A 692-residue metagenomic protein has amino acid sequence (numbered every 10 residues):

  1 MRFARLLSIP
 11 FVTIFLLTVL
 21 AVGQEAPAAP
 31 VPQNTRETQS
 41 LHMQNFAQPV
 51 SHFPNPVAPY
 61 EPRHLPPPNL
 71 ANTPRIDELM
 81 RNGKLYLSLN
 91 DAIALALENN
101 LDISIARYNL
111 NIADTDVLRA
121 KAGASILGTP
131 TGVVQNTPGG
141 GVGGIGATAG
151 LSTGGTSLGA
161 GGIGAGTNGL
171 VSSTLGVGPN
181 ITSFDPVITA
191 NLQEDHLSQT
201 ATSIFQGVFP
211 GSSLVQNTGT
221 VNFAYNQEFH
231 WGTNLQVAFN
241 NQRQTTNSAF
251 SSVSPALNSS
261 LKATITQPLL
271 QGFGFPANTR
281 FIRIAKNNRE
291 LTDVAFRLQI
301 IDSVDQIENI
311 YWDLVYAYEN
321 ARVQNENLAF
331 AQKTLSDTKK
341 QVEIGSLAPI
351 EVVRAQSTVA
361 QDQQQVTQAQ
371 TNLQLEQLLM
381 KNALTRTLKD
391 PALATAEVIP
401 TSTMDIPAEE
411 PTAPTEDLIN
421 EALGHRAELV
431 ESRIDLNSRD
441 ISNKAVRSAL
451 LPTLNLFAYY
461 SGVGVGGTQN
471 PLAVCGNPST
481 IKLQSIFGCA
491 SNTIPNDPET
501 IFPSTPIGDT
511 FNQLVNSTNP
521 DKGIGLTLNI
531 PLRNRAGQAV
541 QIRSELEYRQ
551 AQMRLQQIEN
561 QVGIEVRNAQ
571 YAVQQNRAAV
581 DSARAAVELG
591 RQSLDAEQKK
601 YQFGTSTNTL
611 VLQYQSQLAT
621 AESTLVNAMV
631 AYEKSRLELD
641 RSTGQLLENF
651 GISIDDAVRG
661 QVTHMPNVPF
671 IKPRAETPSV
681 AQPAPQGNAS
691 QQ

Functional and structural regions predicted by a protein language model:
R2-L6, V22-F46, I126, P130-N168 (+9 more regions): Acidic, low-complexity, intrinsically disordered peripheral segments
S8-V19: Bacterial N-terminal signal peptides
L65-L95, P414: Regulatory alphaC helix of protein kinase catalytic domains
S88, Q216-T220, N258-S260, N309 (+3 more regions): Transmembrane beta-barrel architecture of outer-membrane proteins
L95-S104, N111-I126, G176-F184, H196-T202 (+11 more regions): A glycine-/polar-enriched beta->alpha junction
I105-A120, Q299-Q324, K333, K340 (+7 more regions): Amphipathic alpha-helical coiled-coil segments
I188-H196, V237-R243, L456-G462: Transmembrane beta-barrel strands of outer-membrane/channel proteins
V237, L257-Q365, A369-T385: Hydrophobic, small-residue-rich alpha-helical packing segments that form membrane-like cores
